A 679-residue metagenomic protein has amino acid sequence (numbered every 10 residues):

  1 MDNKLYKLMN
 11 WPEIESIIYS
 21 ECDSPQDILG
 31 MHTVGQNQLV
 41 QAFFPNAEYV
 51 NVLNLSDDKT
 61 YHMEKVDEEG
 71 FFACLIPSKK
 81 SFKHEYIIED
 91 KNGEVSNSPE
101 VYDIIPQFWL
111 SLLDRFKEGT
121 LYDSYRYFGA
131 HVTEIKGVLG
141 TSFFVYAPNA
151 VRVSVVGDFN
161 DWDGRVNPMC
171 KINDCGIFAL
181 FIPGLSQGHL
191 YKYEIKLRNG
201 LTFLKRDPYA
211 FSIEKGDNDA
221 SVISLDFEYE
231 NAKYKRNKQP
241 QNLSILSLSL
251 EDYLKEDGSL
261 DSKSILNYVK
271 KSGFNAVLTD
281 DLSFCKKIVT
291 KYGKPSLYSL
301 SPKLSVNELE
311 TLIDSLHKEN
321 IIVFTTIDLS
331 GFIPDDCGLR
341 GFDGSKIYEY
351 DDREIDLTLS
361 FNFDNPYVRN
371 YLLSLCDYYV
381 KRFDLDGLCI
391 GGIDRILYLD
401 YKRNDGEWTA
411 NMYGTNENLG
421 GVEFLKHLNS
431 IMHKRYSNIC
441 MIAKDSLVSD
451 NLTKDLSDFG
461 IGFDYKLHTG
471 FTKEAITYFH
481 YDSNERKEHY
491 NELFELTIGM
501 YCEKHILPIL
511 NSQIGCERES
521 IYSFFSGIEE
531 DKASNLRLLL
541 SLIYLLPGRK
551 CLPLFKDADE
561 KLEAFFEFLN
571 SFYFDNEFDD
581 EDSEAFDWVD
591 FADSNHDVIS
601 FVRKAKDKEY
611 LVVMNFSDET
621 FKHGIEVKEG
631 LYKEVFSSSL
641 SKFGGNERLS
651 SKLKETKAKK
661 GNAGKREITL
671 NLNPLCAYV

Functional and structural regions predicted by a protein language model:
M1-N242, E251, K255-N275, A533 (+1 more regions): Carbohydrate-interacting/catalytic domains
V50, V153, V277-D280, D386-I390 (+2 more regions): Hydrophobic residues within beta-strands of alpha/beta enzymes
E64-K65, C170, K287-Y292, P334-G341 (+3 more regions): Short glycine-biased active-site loop of nucleotidyltransferases that positions the nucleotide triphosphate and helps
S212-E214, E228-L243, S247-M412, N416: Substrate-binding/active-site clefts of carbohydrate-active enzymes
E214-G216, D384-D386, D405-A558, F574 (+2 more regions): Conserved alpha/beta catalytic core and glycan-binding cleft of carbohydrate-active enzymes
L260-D261, S305-E308, D364-L372, N416-F424 (+4 more regions): Soluble or luminal CAZymes and related metallo-dependent hydrolases
I265, E308, L312, V368-Y379 (+4 more regions): Alpha-helical packing segments of well-folded alpha/beta enzyme cores
D335-L339, L399-R403, L452-S457, I625 (+1 more regions): Short aromatic-enriched loop/helix-cap "lid" or pocket-rim segments at secondary-structure transitions that line
